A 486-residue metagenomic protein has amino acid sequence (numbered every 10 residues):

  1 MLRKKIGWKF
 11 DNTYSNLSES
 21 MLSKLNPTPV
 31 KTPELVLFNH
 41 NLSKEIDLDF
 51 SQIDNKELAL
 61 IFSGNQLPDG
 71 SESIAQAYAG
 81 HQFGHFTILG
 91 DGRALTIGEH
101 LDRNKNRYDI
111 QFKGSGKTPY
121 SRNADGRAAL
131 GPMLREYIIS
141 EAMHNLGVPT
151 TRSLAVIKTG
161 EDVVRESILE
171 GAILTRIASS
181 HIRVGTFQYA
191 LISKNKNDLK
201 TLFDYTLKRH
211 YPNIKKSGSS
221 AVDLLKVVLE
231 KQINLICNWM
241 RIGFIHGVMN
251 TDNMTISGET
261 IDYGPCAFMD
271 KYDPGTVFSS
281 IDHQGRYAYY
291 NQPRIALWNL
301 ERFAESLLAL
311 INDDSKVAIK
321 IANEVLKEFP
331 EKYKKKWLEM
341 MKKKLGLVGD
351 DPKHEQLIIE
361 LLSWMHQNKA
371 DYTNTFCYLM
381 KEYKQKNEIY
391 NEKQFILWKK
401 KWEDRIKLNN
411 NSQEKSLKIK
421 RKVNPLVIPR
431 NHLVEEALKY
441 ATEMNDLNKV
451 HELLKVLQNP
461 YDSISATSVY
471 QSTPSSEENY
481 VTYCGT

Functional and structural regions predicted by a protein language model:
M1-Y78, F83, F278, H283-T486: Regulatory N- and C-terminal appendages and interdomain linkers associated with kinase/kinase-like NTP transferase
N26-T28, D125-R127, V222-D223: Short, contiguous strand/loop micro-motifs
T32-L35, H40-L58, S63-S217, I256-E259 (+7 more regions): Conserved ATP-binding subdomain of kinase catalytic cores across diverse folds
P132-M133, D162-H246, S257-E360: ATP-dependent phospho-/nucleotidyl transfer catalytic cores
V248-M249, M254: Hydrophobic HxD+1 residue recognition
